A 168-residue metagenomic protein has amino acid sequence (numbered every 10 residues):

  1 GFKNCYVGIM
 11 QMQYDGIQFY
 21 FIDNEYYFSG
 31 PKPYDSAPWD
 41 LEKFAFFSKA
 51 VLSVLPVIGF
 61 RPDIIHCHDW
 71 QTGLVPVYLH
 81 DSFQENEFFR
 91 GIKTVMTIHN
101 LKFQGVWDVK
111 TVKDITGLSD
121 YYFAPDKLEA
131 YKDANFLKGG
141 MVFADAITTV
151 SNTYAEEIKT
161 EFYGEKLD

Functional and structural regions predicted by a protein language model:
G1-D168: Catalytic cores of nucleotide-sugar-dependent glycosyltransferases that transfer UDP/GDP/TDP-activated
